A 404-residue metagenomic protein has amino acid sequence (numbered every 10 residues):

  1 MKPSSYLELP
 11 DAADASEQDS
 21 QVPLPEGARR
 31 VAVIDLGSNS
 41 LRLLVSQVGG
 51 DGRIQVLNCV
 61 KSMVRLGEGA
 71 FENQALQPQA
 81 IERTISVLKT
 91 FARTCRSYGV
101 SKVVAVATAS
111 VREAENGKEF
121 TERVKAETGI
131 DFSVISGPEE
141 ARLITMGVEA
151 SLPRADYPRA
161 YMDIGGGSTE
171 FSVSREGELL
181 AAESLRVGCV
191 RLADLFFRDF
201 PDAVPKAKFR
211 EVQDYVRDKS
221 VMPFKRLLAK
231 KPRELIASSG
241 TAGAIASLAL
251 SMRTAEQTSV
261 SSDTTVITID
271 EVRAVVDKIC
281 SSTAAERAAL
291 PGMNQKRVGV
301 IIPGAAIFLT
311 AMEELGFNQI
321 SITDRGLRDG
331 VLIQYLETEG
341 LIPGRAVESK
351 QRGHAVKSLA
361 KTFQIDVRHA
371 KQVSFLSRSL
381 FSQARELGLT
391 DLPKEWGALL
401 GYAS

Functional and structural regions predicted by a protein language model:
M1-R30: Non-catalytic pre-domain segments flanking phosphatase-related domains
A28-V31, Q47-D51, G69-Y98, T108-P158 (+2 more regions): Helical "lid/coupling" subdomains associated with nucleotide-phosphate turnover
V31-G37: Short, hydrophobic/glycine-enriched beta-strand segments
N39-L41, G167: Conserved Rossmann-like nucleotide-cofactor binding loop
G52-R65: N-terminal glycine-rich anion-binding loops that anchor highly charged ligand groups
S101-A105: Conserved beta-strand/loop subsegment of P-loop NTPase cores
P158-S168, S172: A generic, well-ordered mixed alpha/beta core segment in the N-terminal half of proteins
